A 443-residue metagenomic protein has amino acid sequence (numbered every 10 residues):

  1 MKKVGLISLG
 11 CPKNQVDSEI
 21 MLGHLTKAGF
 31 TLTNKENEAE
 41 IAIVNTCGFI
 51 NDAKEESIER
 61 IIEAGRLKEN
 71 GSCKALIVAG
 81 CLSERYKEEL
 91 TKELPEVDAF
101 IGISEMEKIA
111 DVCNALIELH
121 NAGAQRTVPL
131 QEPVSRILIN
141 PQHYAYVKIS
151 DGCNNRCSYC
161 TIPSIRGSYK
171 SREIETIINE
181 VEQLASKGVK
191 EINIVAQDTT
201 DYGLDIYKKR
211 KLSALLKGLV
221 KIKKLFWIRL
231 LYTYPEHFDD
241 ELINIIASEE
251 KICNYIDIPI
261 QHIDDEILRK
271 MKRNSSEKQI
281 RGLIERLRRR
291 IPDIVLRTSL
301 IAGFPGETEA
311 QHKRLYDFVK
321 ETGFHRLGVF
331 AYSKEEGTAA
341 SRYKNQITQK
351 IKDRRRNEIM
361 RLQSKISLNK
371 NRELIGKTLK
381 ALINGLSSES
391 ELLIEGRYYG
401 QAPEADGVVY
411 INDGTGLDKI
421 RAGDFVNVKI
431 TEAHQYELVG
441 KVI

Functional and structural regions predicted by a protein language model:
M1-Y202, E241, I256, K278-E285 (+8 more regions): Proteins enriched for Cys/Gly/acidic motifs involved in redox and nucleic-acid/cofactor modification
I7, V195-Q197, L231-T233, P259-Q261 (+6 more regions): Generic beta-strand/beta-sheet core signal
C11, G203-V220, K224, K270-M271 (+1 more regions): Radical SAM enzyme [4Fe-4S]-AdoMet core and its adjacent flexible, acidic and glycine-rich loops/tails across
A75-G80, R85, L90, S186-R314 (+1 more regions): Conserved SAM/AdoMet-binding glycine-rich loop
L94-P95, I117-L119, R210-L212, I246-S248 (+2 more regions): Short, hinge-like loop/turn segments at secondary-structure boundaries
I139-H143, C153-N155, I252, H262 (+6 more regions): Short flexible coil/turn linkers enriched for glycine and charged/polar residues that connect secondary-structure
C157, I177, I194, L230 (+7 more regions): Conserved, mostly hydrophobic/aromatic
R342-I443: Terminal RNA-binding accessory module
